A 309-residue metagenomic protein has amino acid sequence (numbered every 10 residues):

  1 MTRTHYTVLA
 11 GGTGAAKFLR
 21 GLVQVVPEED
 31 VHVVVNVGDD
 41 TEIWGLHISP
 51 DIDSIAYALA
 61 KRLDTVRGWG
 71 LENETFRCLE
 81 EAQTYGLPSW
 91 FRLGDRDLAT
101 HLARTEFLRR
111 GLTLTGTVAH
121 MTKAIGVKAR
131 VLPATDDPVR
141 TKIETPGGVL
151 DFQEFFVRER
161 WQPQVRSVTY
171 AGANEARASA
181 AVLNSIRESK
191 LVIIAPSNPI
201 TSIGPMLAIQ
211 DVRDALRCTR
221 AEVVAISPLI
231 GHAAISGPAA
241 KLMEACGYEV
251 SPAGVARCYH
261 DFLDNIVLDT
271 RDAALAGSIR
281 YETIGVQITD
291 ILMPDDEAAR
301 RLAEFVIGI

Functional and structural regions predicted by a protein language model:
T2-Y6: Extreme N-terminal starter segment of soluble prokaryotic enzymes
P27-E29, T219-V223, I284: A short helix->loop->beta-strand "cap" motif at the edges of active sites that frequently abuts
H32-N36, E222-L229, N265-T270: Short internal beta-strands
N36-A171: Electropositive, gly/pro-rich neighborhoods at or near active sites that engage anionic ligands
G38-D39, T219-S236, I291-P294: Short, flexible loop segments at boundaries between secondary-structure elements
R166-I186: Active-site glycine-rich loop that binds ribose-phosphate moieties when present
M206-R213: Charged helix-capping and loop-helix junction motifs
S236-I309: C-terminal functional extensions of proteins
